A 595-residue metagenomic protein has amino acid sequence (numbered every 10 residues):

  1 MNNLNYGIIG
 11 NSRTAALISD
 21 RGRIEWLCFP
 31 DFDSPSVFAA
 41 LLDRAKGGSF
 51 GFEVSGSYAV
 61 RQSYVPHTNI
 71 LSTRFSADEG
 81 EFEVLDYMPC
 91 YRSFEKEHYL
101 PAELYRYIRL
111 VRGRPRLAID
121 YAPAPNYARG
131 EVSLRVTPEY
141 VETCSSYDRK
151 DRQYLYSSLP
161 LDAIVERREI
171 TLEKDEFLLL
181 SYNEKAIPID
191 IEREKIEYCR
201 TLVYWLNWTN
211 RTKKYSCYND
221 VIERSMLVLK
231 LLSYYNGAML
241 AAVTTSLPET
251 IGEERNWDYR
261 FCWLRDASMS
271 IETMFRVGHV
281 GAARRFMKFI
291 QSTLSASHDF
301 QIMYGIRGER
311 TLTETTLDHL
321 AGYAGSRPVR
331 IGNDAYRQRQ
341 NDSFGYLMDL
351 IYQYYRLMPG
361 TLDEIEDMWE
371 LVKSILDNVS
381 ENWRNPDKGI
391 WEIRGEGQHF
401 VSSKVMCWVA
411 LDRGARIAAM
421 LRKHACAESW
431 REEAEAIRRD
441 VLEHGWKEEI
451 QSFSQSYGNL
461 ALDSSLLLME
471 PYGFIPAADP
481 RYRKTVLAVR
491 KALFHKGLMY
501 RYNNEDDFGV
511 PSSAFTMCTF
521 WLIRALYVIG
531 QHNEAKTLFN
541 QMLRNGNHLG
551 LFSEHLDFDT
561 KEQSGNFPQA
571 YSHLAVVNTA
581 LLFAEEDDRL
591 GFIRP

Functional and structural regions predicted by a protein language model:
M1-P595: Acidic, mature catalytic/reactive cores of soluble proteins
